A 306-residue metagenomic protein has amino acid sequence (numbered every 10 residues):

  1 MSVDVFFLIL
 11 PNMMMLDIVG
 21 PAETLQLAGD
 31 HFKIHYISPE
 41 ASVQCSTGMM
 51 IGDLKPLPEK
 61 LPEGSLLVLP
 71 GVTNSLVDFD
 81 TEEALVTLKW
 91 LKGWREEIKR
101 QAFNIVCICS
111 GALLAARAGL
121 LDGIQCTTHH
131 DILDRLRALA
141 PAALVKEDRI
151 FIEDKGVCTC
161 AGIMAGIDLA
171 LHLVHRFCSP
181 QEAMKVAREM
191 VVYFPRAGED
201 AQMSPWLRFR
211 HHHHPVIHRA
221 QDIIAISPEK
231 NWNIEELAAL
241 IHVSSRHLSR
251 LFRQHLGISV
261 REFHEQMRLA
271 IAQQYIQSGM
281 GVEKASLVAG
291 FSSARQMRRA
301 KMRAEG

Functional and structural regions predicted by a protein language model:
M1-I105, L114-R117, H175, M184 (+1 more regions): Extended, subdomain-level signal for the structured scaffold at the beginning of enzyme domains
V19-A22, R137, I167-L171: Predominant activation on well-ordered alpha-helical scaffold segments within soluble catalytic domains
I105-V106, T127, K146, C158: Structural detector of well-ordered beta-strand residues that form the stable sheet scaffold of enzyme domains
L113-L120, I152, G166-I167: Acidic/polar active-site rim loop that often engages polyanionic ligands
L121-R149: A conserved active-site-flanking secondary-structure segment within enzyme catalytic domains
R149, E153-E189: Conserved anion/nucleotide-ligand pocket segment
